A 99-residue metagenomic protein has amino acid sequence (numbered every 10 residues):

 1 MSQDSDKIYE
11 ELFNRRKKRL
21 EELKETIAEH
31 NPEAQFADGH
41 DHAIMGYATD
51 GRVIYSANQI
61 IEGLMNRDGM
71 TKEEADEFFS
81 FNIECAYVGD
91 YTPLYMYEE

Functional and structural regions predicted by a protein language model:
Q3-K7: Terminal low-complexity regulatory extensions
I8-E99: C-terminal alpha-helical interaction appendages
